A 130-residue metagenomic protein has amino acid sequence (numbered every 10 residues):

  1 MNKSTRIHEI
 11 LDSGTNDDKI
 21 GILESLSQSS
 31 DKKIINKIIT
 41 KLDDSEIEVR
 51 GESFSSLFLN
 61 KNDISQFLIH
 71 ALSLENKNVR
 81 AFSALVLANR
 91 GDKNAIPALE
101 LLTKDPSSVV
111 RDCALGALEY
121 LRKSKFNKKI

Functional and structural regions predicted by a protein language model:
M1-L11, S29-D43, K61-S73, D92-K104 (+1 more regions): Amphipathic alpha-helical scaffolding segments comprising HEAT/armadillo-like alpha-solenoid repeats
M1-L23, C113, E119, K123: Extended, low-complexity, acidic/polar intrinsically disordered regions that flank or interrupt HEAT/TOG/ARM solenoid
G14-T15, S45-E46, E75-N76, P106-S107: Short inter-helical turns and helix N-cap capping residues of alpha-solenoid HEAT/ARM repeat scaffolds
S25, S56, V86, A117-Y120 (+1 more regions): Core register positions within helices of long alpha-helical scaffolds
T40, I47-V49, S56: Short, contiguous, helix-prone interaction/anchoring segments in small proteins
S73-N89: Short, solvent-exposed interaction modules
